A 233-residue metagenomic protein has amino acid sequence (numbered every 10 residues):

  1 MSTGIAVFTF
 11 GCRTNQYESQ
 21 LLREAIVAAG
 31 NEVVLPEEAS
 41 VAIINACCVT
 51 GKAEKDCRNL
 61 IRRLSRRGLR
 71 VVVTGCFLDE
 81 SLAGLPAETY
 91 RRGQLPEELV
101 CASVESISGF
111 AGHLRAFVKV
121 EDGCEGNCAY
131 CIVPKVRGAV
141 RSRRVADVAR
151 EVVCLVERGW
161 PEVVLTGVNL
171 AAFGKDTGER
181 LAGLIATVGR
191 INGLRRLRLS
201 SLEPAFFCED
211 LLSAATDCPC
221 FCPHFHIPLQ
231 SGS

Functional and structural regions predicted by a protein language model:
M1-E98: Cofactor-cradling patches in redox/metallo enzymes
I5-T14, E105-Y130, P134, A149 (+2 more regions): N-terminal pre-triad scaffold of radical SAM enzymes
G51, L95-G112: Short, charged low-complexity linear segments at domain edges
R58-I61, V145-A146, T177-L184: Charged helix-capping and loop-helix junction motifs
V71-V72, D79-E80, E157-S233: Conserved SAM/AdoMet-binding glycine-rich loop
V133-V136, A171: Detector for the c-type heme attachment site
A139-R144: Active-site mouth loops of central-metabolism enzymes
